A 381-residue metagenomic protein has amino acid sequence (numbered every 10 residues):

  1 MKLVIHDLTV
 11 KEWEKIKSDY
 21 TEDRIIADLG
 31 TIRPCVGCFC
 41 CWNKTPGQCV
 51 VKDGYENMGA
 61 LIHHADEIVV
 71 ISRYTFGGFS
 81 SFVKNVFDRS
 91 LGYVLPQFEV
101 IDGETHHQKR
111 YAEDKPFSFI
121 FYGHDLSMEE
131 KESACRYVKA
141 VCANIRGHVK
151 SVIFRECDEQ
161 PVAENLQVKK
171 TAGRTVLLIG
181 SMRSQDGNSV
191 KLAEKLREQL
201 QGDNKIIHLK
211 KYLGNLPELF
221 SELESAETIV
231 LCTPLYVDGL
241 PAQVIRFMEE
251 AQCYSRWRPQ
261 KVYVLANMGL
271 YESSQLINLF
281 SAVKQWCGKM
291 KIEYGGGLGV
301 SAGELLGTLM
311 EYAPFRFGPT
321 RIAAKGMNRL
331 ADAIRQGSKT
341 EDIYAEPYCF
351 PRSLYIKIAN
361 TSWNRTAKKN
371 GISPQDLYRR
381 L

Functional and structural regions predicted by a protein language model:
M1-L95, C142-R258, G288-K289, R329 (+3 more regions): N-terminal beta1-alpha1-beta2 submodule of the flavodoxin-like/Rossmannoid cofactor-binding fold
T45-C49, P116-F119, Q167-T171, F317-A323: A polyampholytic, Gly/Pro-enriched intrinsically disordered region
M58-H64, G103-R110, V152-Q160, K210-G214 (+4 more regions): Low-complexity, flexible helical/coil segments
F76, S127, K131-C135, Q185 (+6 more regions): Generic structural signal for well-ordered, non-membrane alpha-helical segments in soluble metabolic enzymes
P96-H148, K261-Y312, F317-P319: Short, glycine-/small-residue-rich phosphate/pyrophosphate-handling segment
L298-A359: A conserved mid-domain beta-alpha-beta active-site/ligand-binding segment of alpha/beta enzyme cores
